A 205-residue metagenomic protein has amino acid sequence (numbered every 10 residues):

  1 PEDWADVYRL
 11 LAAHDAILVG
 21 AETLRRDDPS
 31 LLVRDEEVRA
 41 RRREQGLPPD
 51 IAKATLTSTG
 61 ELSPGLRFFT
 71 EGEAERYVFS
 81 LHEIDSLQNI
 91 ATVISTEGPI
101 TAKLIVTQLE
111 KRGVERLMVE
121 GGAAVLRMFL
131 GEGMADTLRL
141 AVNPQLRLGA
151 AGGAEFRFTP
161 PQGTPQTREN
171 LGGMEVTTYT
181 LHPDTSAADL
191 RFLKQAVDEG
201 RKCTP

Functional and structural regions predicted by a protein language model:
P1-C203: Enzymes that bind and transform nitrogen-containing heteroaromatic metabolites
